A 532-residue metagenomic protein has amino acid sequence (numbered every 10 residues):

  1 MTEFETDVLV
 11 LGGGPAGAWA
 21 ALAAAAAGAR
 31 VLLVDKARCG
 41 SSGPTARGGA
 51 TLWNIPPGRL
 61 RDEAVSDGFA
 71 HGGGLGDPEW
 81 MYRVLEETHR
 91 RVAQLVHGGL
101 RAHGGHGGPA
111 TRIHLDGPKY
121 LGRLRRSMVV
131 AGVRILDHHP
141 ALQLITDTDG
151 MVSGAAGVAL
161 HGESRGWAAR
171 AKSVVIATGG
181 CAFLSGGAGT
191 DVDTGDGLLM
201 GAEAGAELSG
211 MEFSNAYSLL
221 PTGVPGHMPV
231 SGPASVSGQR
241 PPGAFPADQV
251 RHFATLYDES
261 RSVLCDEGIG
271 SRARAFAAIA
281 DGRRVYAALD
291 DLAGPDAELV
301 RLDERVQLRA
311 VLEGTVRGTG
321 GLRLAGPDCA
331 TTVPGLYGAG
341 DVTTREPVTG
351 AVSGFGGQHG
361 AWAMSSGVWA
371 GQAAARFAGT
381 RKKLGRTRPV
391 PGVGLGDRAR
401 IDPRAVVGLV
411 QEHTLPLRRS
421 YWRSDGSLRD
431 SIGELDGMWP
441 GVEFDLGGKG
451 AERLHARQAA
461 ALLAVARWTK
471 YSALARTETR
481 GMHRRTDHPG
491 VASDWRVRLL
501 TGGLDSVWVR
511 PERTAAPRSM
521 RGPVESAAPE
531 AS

Functional and structural regions predicted by a protein language model:
E3-F4, A23, A27, R38-G40 (+8 more regions): Glycine- and aromatic-enriched mobile tails/lids
E3-T6, E163-S173, T332-V333: Core beta-strand elements of the Rossmann-like FAD/NAD(P) dinucleotide-binding domain in flavoenzyme oxidoreductases
V8-L33: N-terminal Rossmann-like FAD-binding beta1-loop-alpha1 element of flavoenzymes
G12, V158, A171-S173, A177-T178 (+2 more regions): Short, well-ordered coil/turn residues at beta-beta hairpins and beta-strand->alpha-helix junctions within
A29, K36-A159, A177, F183 (+5 more regions): Conserved N-terminal/central alpha/beta ligand/cofactor-binding core
V129-R134, Q143-D149, S153-A156, L299-D328: Accessory "access/gating" subregions that flank catalytic or transport cores
S173-H227, S231-Q239, S353-A373: Glycine-rich loop(s) and the adjacent beta-strand/alpha-helix scaffold that form part
A216-G318, P327, W369, A373-E452: Mid-to-C-terminal Rossmann-like scaffold of FAD/NAD(P)H-dependent oxidoreductases
